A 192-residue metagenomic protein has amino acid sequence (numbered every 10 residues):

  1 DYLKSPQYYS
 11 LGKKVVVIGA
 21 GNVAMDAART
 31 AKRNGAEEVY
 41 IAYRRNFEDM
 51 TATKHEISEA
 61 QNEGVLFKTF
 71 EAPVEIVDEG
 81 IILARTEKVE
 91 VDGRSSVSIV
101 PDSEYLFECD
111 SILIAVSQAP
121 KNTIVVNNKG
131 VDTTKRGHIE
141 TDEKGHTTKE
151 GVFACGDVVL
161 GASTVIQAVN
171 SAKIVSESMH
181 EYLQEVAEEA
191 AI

Functional and structural regions predicted by a protein language model:
D1-G12, D92-A162: FAD-site-proximal beta/loop scaffold in flavoenzymes
K4-E37: Rossmann-like NAD(P)H-binding beta-loop-alpha module
A20, Y43-N46, D157: Cofactor-binding loop segments of dinucleotide-utilizing enzymes, especially the Rossmann-like FAD- and NAD(P)+-binding
A27, C155-E189: A conserved FAD-binding loop/helix module that cradles the flavin
A28-E75, A187-I192: Rossmann-like dinucleotide-binding cores of NAD(P)H-dependent redox enzymes
L66-K68, I82, F153: General small-molecule cofactor/ligand-binding pocket signal
F70-G80, T86-V89: A conserved short coil-to-beta-strand element within the FAD-binding core of flavoproteins
